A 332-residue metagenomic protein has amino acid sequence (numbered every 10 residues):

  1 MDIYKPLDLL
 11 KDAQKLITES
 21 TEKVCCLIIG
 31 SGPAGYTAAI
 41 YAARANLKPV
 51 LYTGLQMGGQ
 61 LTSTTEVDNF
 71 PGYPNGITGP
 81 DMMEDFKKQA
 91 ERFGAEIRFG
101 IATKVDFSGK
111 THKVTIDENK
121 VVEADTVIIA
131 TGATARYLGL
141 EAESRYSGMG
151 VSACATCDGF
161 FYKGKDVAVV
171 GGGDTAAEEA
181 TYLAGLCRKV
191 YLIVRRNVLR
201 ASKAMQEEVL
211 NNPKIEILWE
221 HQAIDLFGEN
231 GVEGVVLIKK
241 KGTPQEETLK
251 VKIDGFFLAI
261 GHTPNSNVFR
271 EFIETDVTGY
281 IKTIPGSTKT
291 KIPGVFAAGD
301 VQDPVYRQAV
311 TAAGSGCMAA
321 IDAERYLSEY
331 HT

Functional and structural regions predicted by a protein language model:
K5-L16, G139, S144-F161, I260-Y306 (+2 more regions): FAD-site-proximal beta/loop scaffold in flavoenzymes
T18-F93, A177-K203, D276: Beta1-alpha1 glycine-rich phosphate/pyrophosphate-binding loop at the start of Rossmann-like nucleotide-binding domains
K23-C25, F99, K163-K165, E220 (+1 more regions): Phosphate-coordination loops involved in phosphoryl transfer and adenosine-cofactor binding
G32-P33, Q56, A133-A135, D174-T175 (+1 more regions): Residue-level detector of alpha-helix initiation sites
A39-I40, S63, G139-A142, A180-Y182 (+3 more regions): Short amphipathic alpha-helical segments
K87-I116, V121-A124, A184-P285, R325-T332: A Rossmann-like FAD-binding core segment of flavoenzymes
I97-K163, G172: Glycine/small-residue-rich loop that forms an oxyanion/phosphate-binding "nest" at active or ligand-binding sites
